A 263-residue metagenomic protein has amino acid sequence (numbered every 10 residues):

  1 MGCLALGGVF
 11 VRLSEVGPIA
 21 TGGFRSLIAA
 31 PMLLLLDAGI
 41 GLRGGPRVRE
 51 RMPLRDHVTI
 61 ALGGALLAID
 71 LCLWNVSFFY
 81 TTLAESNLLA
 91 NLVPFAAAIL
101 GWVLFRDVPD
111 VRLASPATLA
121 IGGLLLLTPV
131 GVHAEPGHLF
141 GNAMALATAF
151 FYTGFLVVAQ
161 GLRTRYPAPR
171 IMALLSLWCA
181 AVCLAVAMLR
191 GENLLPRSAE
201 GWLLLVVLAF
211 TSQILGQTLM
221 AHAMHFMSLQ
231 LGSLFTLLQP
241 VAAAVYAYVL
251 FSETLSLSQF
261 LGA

Functional and structural regions predicted by a protein language model:
M1-A29, L33, L62-A65, I69 (+4 more regions): Glycine-/small-residue-enriched transmembrane alpha-helix faces in small-molecule transporters and effluxers
C3, I40-E85, A90, L126 (+1 more regions): Specific transmembrane alpha-helical segments of multi-pass solute transporters/efflux pumps, especially DMT/EamA
A5, L27, L34, G64 (+8 more regions): Hydrophobic/small/kink-forming positions within alpha-helical transmembrane segments of polytopic membrane proteins
A20-P31, N75-V108, T148, L229-Y248: Specific alpha-helical transmembrane segments that line the substrate/conduction pathway and gating interfaces
S26, P129-V130, G201-L203, L237-A263: C-terminal-most transmembrane helix of multi-pass membrane proteins
A29-L62, V103-S115, V132-F140, R163-P169 (+2 more regions): Membrane-interface interhelical linkers
L33, L100, P109-G131, T148-A149 (+3 more regions): Hydrophobic transmembrane alpha-helices of multi-pass small-molecule transport proteins
S86-L92, V158-A180, Q213-V249: Helix-helix packing/entry segments at the starts of transmembrane helices
